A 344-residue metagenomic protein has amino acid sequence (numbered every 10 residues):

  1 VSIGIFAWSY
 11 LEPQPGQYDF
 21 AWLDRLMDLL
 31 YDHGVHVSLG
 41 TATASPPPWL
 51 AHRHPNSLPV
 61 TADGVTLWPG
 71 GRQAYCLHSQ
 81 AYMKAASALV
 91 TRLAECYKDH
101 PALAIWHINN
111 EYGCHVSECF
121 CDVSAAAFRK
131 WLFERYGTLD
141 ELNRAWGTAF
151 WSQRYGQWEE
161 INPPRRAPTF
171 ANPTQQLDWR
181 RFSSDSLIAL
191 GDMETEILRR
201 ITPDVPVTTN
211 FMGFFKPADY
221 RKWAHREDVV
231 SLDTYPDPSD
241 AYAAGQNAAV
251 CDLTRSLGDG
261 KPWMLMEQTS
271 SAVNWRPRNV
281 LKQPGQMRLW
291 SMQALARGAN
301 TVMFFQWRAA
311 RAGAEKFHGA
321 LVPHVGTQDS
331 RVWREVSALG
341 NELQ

Functional and structural regions predicted by a protein language model:
S2, G34-S38, A102-H107, P206-T208 (+4 more regions): Structural preference for beta-strand elements that scaffold enzyme active sites
S2-A7, G40-W49, A104-G113, F211-K216 (+2 more regions): Short, solvent-exposed turn/loop segments enriched in Gly/Ser/Thr/Pro and often Arg
S2-L67, T91-A94, G191-I201: Aromatic-lined substrate-binding rim segments of carbohydrate-active enzymes
F6-A21, W49-Q80, F170-Q176, R276-N279 (+1 more regions): Surface-exposed, active-site-proximal loop segments in enzymatic domains
W8-A21, P48, C114, M212-D219 (+2 more regions): Acidic-and-aromatic substrate-binding clefts and catalytic sites of carbohydrate-active enzymes
M27-G34, E95-P101, Y220-H225, L253-G260: Acidic (Asp/Glu)-rich catalytic clusters
R53-P55, V60-V229, D233-N247: Polysaccharide-binding and catalytic clefts of secreted carbohydrate-active enzymes
W158-N162, R200, D204, G213 (+2 more regions): Carbohydrate-binding surfaces of carbohydrate-active enzymes
